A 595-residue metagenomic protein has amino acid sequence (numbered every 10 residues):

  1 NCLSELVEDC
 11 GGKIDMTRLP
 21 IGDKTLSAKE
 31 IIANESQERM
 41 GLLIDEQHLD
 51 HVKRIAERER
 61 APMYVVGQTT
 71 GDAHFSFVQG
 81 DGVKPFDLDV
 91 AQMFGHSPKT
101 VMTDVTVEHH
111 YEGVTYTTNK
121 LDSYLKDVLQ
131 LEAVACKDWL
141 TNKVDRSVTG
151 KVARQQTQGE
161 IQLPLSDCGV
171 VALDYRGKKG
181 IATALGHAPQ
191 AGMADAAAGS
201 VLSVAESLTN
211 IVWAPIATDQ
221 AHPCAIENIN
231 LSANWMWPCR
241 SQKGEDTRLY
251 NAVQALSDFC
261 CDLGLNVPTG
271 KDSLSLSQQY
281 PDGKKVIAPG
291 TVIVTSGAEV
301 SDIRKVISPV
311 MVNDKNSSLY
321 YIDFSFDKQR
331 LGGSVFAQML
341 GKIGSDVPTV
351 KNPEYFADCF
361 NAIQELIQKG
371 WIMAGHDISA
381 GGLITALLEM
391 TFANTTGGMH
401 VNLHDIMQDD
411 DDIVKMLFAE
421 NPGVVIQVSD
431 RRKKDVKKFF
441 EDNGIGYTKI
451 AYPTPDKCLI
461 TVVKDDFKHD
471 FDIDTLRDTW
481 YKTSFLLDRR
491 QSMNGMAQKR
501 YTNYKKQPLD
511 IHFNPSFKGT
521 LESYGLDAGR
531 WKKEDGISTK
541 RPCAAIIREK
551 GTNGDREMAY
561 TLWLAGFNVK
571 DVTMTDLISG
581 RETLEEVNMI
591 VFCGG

Functional and structural regions predicted by a protein language model:
C2-K29, A393-H404: Anionic-ligand anchoring segments at beta-strand to alpha-helix junctions in alpha/beta enzyme folds, i.e., glycine
L6-K13, K178, M390-G397, R556-V572: Short helix-loop-beta junction
V7-C10, A33-D45, S232, W237-T269 (+3 more regions): Glycine-rich and small/hydrophobic secondary-structure elements
E46-G177, P189-G192, I216-T218, L249-N251 (+4 more regions): Intein/HINT protein-splicing elements and their conserved insertion hotspots or analogous self-processing inserts
Y175-A184, Q220-I229, E585-F592: Short coil-to-beta-strand
M193-Q278: A glycine-rich phosphate/pyrophosphate-binding beta-strand-loop-alpha-helix module
R541-L562: Glycine-rich phosphate/diphosphate-binding loop of Rossmann-like nucleotide-binding domains
T561-L564, V569-G595: Flexible gly/pro-rich beta->alpha loop and the following alpha-helix that scaffold active-site loops
